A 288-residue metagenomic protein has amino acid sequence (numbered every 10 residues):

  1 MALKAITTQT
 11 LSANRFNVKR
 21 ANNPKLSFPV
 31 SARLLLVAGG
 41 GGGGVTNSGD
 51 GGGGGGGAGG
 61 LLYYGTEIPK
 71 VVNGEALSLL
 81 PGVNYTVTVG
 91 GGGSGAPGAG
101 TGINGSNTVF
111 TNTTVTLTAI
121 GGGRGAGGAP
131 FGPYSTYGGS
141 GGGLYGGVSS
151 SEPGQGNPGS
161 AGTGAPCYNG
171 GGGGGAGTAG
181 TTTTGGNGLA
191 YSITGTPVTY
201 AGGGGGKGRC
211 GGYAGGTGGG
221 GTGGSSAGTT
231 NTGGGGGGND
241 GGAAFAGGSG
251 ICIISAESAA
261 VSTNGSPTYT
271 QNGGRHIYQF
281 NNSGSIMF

Functional and structural regions predicted by a protein language model:
A2, A21-K25: Low-complexity repetitive segments in secreted/extracellular proteins
A2-R15, S31-F288: Low-complexity, glycine/proline-biased repetitive segments and flexible coils/loops
